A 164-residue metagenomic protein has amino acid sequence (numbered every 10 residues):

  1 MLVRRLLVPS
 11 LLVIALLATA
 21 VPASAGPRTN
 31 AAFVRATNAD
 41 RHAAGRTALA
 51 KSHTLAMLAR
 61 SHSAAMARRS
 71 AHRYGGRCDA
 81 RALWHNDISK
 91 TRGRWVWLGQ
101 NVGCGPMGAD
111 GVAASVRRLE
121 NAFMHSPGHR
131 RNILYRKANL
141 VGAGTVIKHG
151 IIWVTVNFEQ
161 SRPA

Functional and structural regions predicted by a protein language model:
L2-A25: Secretory targeting and sorting signals
L2-R5, D40, N157-A164: Mature exported/compartmentalized surface modules and terminal targeting/interaction regions
R5-L6, H42, S63, R131: Hydrophobic alpha-helical segments, especially transmembrane helices and their immediate juxtamembrane helical caps
S24-P27, H42-K51, H72, Q100-A113 (+1 more regions): Second-shell loop/turn segments in exported
G26-K90, R136-G142: Short, well-ordered surface patches within globular domains
A82-R162: A well-ordered secondary-structure block
